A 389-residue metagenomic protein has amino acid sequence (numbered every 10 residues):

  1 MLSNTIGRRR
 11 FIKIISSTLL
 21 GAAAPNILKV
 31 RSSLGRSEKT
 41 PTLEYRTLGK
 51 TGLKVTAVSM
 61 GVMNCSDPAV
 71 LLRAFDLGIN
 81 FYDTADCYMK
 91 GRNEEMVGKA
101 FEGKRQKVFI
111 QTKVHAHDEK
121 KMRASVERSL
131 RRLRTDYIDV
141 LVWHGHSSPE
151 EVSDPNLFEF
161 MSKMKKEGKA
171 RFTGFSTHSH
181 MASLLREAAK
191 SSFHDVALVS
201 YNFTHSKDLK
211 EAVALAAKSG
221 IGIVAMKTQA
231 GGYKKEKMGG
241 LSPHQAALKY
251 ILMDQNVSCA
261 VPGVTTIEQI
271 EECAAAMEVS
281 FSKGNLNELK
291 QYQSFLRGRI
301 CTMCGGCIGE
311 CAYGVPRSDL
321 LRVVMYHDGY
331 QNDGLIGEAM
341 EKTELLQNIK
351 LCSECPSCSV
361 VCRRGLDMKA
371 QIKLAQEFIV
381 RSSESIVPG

Functional and structural regions predicted by a protein language model:
M1-L19: N-terminal secretory signal peptides and thylakoid transit peptides that target proteins across membranes
G21, E211-G389: Structured C-terminal cap/extension of enzyme domains
N26-V58: C-terminal segment of N-terminal export signals and the immediately downstream linker at the start of the mature
L48, M60, Y82, V97 (+7 more regions): Conserved, mostly hydrophobic/aromatic
V58-S66, T112-K120, M238: Active-site mouth loops of central-metabolism enzymes
F81-A100: Glycine-rich, proline-tolerant flexible connector loops at the mouths of alpha/beta enzymes
G98-Q111, K163: Alpha-helix-loop-beta-strand connector modules within alpha/beta enzyme cores
H117-M226, A230: Glycine/proline-rich, positively charged, aromatic-decorated active-site loop/lid region on the catalytic face
